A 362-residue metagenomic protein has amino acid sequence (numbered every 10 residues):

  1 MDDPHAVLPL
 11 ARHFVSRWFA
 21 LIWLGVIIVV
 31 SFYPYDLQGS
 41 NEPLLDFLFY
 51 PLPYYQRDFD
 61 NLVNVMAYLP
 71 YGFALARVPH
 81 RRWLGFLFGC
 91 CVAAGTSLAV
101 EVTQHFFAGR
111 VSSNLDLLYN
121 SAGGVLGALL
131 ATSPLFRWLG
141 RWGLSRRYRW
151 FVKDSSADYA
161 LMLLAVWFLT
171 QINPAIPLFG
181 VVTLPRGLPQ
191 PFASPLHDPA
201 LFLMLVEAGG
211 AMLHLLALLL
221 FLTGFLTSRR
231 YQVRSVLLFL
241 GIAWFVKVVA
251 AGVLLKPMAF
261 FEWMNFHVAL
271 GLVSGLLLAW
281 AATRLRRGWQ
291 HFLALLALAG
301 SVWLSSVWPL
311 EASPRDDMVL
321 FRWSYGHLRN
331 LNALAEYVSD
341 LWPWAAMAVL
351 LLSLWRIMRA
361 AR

Functional and structural regions predicted by a protein language model:
M1-G109, N114, V125-R362: Bulky hydrophobic segments
L118-S121: Long, hydrophobic, well-ordered secondary-structure blocks that form the structural core and pocket-lining surfaces
